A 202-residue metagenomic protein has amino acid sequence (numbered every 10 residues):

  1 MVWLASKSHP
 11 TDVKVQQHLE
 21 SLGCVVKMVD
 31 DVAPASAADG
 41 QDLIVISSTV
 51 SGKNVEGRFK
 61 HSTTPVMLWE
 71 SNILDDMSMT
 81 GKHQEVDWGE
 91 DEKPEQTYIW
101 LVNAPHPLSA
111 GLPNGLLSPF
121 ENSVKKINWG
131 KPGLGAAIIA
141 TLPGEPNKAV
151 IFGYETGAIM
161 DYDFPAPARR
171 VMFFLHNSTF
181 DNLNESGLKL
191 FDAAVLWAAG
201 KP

Functional and structural regions predicted by a protein language model:
M1, P146-P202: Extracellular ligand-binding/catalytic regions of CAZymes and related secreted enzymes and adhesion modules
M1-L74: Helical hinge/lid and interdomain linker segments adjacent to catalytic or ligand-binding clefts that mediate domain
P10-V13, D76-M77, T179-N184: Short, solvent-exposed loop/turn elements at domain surfaces
G23, D42-S48, L112, V195-P202: Sec/Tat-exported extracytoplasmic proteins
A37-D39, F59-S62, E92-K93, K131-P132 (+1 more regions): Extracellular/periplasmic catalytic domains that process cell-envelope and extracellular macromolecules
V45, M67, I138-I139, V171-F173: Hydrophobic/aromatic beta-strand patches that form the interior of the parallel beta-sheet core in alpha/beta enzyme
M67-P146: An acidic, glycine-rich "communication" segment
